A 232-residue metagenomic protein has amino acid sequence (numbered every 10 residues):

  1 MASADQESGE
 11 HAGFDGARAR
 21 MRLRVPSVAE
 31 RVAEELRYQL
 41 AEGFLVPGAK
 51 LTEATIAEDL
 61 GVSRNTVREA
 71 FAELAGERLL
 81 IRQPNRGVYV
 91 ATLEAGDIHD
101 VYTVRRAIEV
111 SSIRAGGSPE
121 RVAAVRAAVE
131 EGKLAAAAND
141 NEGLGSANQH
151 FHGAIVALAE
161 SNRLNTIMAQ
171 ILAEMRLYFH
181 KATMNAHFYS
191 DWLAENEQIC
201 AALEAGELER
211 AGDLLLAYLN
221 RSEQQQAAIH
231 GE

Functional and structural regions predicted by a protein language model:
M1-A115, Q224-E232: Short linear motifs at protein or domain termini
A2-Q6, H187-E232: C-terminal regulatory/effector modules of DNA-binding transcriptional regulators
S27, A123, E142, H187-S190: Short helix-capping and inter-helix turn/linker motifs at the boundaries of alpha-helical repeat units
G76, L80-I81, I171-A173, F188-S190: Mobile beta-alpha loop/short-helix "lid" or hinge segments that flank ligand
I81-Q83, N148, D191-L193: Short, flexible turn/loop "capping" segments at secondary-structure junctions
V101, R105, P119-K181, A194-A202 (+1 more regions): Conserved amphipathic alpha-helical segments that form helical-bundle/coiled-coil interaction surfaces
